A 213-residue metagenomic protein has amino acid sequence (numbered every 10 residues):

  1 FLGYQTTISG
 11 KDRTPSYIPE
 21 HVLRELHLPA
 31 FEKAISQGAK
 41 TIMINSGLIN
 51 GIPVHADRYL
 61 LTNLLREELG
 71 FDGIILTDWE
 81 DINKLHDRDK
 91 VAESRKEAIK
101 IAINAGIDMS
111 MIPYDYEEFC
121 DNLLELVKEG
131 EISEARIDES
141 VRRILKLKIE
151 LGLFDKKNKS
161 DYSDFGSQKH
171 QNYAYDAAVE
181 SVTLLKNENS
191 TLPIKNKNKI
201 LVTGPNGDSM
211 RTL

Functional and structural regions predicted by a protein language model:
F1-L213: Glycoside hydrolase catalytic-domain context in secreted enzymes
